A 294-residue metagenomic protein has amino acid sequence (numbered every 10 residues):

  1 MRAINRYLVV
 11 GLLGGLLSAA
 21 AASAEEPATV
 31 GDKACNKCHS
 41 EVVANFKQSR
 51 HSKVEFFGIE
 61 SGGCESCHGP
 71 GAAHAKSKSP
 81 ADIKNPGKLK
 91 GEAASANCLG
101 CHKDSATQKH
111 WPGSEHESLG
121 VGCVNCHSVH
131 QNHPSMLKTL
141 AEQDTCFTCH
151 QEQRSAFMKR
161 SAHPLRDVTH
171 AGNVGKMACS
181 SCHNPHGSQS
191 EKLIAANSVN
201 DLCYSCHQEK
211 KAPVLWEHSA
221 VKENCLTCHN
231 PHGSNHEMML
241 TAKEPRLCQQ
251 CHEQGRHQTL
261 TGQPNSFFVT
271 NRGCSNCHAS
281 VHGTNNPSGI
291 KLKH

Functional and structural regions predicted by a protein language model:
A3-N5, A21-H294: Short sequence/structural segments immediately N-terminal
V9-A19: Bacterial N-terminal signal peptides
